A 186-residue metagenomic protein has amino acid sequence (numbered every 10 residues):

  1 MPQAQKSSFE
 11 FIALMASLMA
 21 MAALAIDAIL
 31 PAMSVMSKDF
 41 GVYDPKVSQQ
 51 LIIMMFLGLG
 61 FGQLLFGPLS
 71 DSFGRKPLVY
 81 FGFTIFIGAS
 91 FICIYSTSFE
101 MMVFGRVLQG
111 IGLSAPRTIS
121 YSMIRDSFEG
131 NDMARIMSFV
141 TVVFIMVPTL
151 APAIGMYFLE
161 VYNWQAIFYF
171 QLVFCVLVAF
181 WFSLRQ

Functional and structural regions predicted by a protein language model:
E10-V42: Extracytoplasmic
D27, F56-L64, P148-T149: Residue-level signature of mid-helix packing/kink "hotspots" within the transmembrane helices of 12-pass Major
M33-G60: Extracellular/periplasmic helix-loop-helix junction of adjacent transmembrane segments in MFS-like secondary
F61-E100: Conserved MFS/SLC helix-loop-helix module at the cytosolic interface between two early adjacent transmembrane helices
F83, I87-S90, G105-R106, L172-A179: A generic transmembrane-helix signature of 12-TM secondary carrier transporters
M101, S138-L184: Helix-loop-helix hairpin linking two adjacent transmembrane segments in secondary transporters
G105-F144: Cytoplasmic helix-loop-helix junction between adjacent transmembrane helices in 12-TM secondary transporters
